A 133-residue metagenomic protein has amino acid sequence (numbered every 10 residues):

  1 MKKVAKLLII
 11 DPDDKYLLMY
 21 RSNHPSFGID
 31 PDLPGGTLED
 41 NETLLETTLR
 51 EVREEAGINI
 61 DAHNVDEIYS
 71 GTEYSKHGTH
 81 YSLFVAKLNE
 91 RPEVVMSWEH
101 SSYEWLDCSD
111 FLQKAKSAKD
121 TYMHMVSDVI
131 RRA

Functional and structural regions predicted by a protein language model:
M1-L17, P34, I68: Conserved N-terminal beta-strand and adjoining loop/helix that marks the start of the Nudix/MutT-like hydrolase domain
K2, D11, S26, K76-T79 (+1 more regions): A generic fold-level signal
I9-D11, Y20-R21, K87-L88, D107: Residue-level signal for short segments within beta-strands and strand-turn junctions of well-structured beta-sheet
K15-E54: Conserved Nudix-box catalytic region and its N-terminal flanking loop in Nudix hydrolases and closely related
L38-T121: Unchanged
D120-A133: Charged phosphate-binding loop/patch that engages nucleotide di/tri-phosphates or the phosphate backbone of nucleic
